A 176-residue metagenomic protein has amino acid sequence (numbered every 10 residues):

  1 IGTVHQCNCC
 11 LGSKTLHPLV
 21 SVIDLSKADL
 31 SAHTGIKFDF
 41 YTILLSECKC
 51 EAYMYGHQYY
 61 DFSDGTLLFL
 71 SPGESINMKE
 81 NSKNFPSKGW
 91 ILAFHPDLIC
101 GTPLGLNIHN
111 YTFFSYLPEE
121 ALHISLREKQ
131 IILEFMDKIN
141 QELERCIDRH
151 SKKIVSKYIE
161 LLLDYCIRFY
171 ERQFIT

Functional and structural regions predicted by a protein language model:
I1-M54, Q58-Y60: Generic protein-terminus/edge-of-domain signal
V22, I43, L67-F69, I91-A93: Conserved hydrophobic/aromatic beta-strand scaffold that supports enzyme active sites
C50, L68, G73-K79, I99-C100: Histidine-centered metal-chelating micro-motifs
H57-S71: Short acidic-glycine-tyrosine-enriched beta hairpin
N81-E144: A hydrophobic/aromatic-rich effector-binding and dimerization subdomain of bacterial HTH-type transcriptional regulators
Q130-T176: An amphipathic alpha-helical interaction segment
